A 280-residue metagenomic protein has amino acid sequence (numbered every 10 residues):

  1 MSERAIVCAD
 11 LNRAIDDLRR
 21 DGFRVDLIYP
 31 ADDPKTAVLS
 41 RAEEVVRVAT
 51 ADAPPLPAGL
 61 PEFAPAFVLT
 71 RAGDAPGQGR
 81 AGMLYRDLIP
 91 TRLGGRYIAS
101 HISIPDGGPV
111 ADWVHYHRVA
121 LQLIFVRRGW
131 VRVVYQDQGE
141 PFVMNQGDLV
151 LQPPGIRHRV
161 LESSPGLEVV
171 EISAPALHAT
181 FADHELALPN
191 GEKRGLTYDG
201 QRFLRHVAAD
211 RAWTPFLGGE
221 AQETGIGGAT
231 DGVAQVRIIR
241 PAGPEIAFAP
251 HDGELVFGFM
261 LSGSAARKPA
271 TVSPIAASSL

Functional and structural regions predicted by a protein language model:
M1-D10, A37-A42, A51-A58, L123-R127 (+1 more regions): Vicinal oxygen chelate
I6-E44, Q78-M83, P90-L93, Y97 (+6 more regions): Core segments of cupin and vicinal oxygen chelate
I28-Y29, A111-R118, Y135, F142 (+3 more regions): Short histidine-centered beta-strand/loop micro-motifs that create catalytic or ligand/metal-coordination sites
E43-R47, H178-A179: Short, charged/polar, Gly/Pro-enriched secondary-structure boundary elements
A53-G107, A179-P241: A short, N-terminal "cap"/entry segment at the start of jelly-roll beta-barrel domains of the cupin/DSBH fold
L88, Y135-G155, A266-L280: Short acidic-glycine-tyrosine-enriched beta hairpin
I102-D106, H115-V133, I172-P175, I238-G243 (+1 more regions): Short, conserved beta-strand element in jelly-roll/cupin
